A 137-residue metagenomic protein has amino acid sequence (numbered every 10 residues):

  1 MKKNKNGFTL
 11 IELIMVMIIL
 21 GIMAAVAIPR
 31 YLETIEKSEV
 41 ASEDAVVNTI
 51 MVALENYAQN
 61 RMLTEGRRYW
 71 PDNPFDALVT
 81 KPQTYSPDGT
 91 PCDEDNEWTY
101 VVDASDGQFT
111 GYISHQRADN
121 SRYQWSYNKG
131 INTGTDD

Functional and structural regions predicted by a protein language model:
K2-T34: N-terminal single-pass transmembrane signal-anchor helix
F8, Y31, Y57, Y85 (+2 more regions): Aromatic side chains
E36-E65: Membrane-proximal N-terminal amphipathic helix
V47-A53, F109-H115, G134-D137: Short, charge- and proline-biased low-complexity linear segments that act as flexible interaction/docking motifs
Q59-S121: Extracellular/periplasmic head regions of type IV pilus-like filament subunits
D119-D137: Low-complexity, S/T/G/P-rich flexible repeat/linker segments used as non-globular hinges and stalks within
